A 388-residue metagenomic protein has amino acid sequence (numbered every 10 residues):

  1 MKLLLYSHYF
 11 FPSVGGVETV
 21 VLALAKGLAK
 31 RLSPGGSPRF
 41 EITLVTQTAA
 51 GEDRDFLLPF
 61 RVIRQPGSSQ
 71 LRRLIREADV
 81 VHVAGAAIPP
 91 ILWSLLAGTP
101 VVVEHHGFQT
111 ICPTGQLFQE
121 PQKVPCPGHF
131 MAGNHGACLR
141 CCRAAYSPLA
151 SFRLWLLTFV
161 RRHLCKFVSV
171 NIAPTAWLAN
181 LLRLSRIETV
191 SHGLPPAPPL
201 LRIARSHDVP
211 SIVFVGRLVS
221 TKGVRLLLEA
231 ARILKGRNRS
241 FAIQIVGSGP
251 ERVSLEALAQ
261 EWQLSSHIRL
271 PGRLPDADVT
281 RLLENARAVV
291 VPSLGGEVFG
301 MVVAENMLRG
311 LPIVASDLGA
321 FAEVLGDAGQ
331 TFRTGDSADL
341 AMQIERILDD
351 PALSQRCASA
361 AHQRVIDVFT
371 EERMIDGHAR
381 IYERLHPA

Functional and structural regions predicted by a protein language model:
T19, A23, P210, F214-I233 (+2 more regions): A conserved mid-protein helix/loop that constitutes part of the nucleotide-sugar donor-binding site
I75, R273-L274, R281-A286: Short alpha-helical donor nucleotide-sugar binding micro-motif in glycosyltransferases
A78-D79, E284-V298, L311: Acidic donor-binding loop of glycosyltransferase active sites
G133-L200: Donor nucleotide-sugar binding/catalytic pocket of nucleotide-sugar-dependent glycosyltransferases
E256-L274: Nucleotide-activated donor-binding/catalytic signature segment of Leloir-type glycosyltransferases, i.e., the conserved
T280, V298-F299, V303-L308, G319-E323: Short alpha-helical segment that forms part of, or immediately flanks, the ligand-binding pocket in carbohydrate-active
D327-A338, R346-P351: Conserved acidic donor-binding segment of nucleotide-sugar-dependent glycosyltransferases
D339, R346, L353-V368, M374-E383: A short, well-ordered alpha-helix in the C-terminal region of glycosyltransferases
